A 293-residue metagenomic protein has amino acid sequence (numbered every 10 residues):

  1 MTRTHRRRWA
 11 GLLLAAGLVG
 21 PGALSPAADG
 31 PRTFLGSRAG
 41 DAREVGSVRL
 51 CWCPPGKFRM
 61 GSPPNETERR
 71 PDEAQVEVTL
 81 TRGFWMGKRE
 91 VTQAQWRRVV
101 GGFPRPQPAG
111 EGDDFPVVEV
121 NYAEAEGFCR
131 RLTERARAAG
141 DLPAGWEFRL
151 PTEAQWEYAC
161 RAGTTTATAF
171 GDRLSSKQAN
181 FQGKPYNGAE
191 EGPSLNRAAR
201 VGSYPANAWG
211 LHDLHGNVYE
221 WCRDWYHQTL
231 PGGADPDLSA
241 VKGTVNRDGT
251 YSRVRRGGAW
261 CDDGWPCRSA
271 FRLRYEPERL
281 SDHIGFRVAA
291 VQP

Functional and structural regions predicted by a protein language model:
T2-L13: N-terminal secretory signal peptides and thylakoid transit peptides that target proteins across membranes
L13-P21: Bacterial N-terminal signal peptides
A28-A42: N-terminal pre-domain segments of enzymes
D41-R105, V120-A123, G216, V288 (+1 more regions): A short glycine-rich, aromatic-capped structural motif
C53, R59, P63-E68, E111 (+2 more regions): Functional-site microenvironments in short loops/helix caps that host divalent-cation chemistry
Q75-V78, W209, P277: Short, surface-exposed beta-strand/loop micro-motifs that present aromatic residues
V76-L80, A109, G192-S194: Short, flexible turn/loop "capping" segments at secondary-structure junctions
I284: Catalytic loop of the DD-peptidase/beta-lactamase superfamily, centered on the K-T-G motif and neighboring
